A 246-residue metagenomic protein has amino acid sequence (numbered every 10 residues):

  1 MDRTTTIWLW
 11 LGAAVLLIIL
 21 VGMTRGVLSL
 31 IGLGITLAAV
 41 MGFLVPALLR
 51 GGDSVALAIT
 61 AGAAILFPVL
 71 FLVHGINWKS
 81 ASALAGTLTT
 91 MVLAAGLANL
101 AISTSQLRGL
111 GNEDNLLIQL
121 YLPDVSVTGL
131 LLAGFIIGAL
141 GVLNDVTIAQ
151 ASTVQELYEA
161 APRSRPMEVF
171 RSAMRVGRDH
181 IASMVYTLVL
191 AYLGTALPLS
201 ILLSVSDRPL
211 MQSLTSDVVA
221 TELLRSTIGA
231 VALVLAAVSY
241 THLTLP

Functional and structural regions predicted by a protein language model:
M1-L9: Extracytoplasmic
D2-R3, R50, S54, V176-T187 (+2 more regions): Loop-to-transmembrane-helix entry motif
L9-I118, T128-G138: Transmembrane alpha-helical segments that form the functional core of multipass membrane systems
A95-V219: Generic detector of multi-pass transmembrane helix bundles and their immediately adjacent loops in polytopic membrane
R208-Y240: Internal helix-turn-beta structural module
T241-P246: Conserved small/polar residues in nucleotide/adenosyl-binding loops
